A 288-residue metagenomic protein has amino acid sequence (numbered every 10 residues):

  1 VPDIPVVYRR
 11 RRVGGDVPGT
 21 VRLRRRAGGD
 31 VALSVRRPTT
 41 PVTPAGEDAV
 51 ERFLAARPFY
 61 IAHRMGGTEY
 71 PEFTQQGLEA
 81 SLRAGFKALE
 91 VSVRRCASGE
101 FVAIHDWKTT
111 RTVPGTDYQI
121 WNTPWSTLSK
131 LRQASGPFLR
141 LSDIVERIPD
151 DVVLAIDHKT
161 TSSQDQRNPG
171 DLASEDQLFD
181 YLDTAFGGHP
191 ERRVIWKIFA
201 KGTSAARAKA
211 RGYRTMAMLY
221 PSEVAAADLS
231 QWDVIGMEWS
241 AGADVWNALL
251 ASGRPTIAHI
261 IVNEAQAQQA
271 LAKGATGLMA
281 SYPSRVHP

Functional and structural regions predicted by a protein language model:
D3, G14-V17, G29-V31: Asp/Glu-rich intrinsically disordered low-complexity tracts
I4-V7, T20, T40-T43: Intrinsically disordered, low-complexity segments enriched in proline/serine/threonine
Y8-R12, L23-R26, R36-P38: Arginine-selective low-complexity/disordered segments
G14, R36-P288: Phosphate-group recognition and catalysis centered on beta-loop-alpha active-site segments
T20, L33-S34: Intrinsically disordered, low-complexity segments enriched in serine/threonine/proline/glycine and often basic
V21-L23, V93: Broad, structure-driven detector of short, well-ordered beta-strand segments within folded domains
